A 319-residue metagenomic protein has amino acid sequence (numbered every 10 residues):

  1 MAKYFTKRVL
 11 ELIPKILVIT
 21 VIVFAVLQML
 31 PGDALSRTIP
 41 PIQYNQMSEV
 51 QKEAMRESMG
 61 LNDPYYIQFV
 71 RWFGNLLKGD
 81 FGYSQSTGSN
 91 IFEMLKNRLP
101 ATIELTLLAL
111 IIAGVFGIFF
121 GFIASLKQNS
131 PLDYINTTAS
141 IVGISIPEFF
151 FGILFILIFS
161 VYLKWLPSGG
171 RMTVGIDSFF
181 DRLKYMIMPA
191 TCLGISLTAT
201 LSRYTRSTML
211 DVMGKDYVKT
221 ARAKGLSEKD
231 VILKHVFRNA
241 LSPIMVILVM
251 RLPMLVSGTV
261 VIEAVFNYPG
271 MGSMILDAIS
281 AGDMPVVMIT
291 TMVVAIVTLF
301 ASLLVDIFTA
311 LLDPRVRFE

Functional and structural regions predicted by a protein language model:
A2-F24: Hydrophobic secretory-pathway targeting helix
A2-K3, L99-L132, I176-E319: Alpha-helical transmembrane segments of integral membrane proteins, especially multi-pass inner/plasma-membrane
L10-P14, V18, Y65, L107 (+1 more regions): Membrane-interface helix starts
I16-V70, L163-D181: Hydrophobic alpha-helical transmembrane segments of membrane transport/permease proteins and related membrane-embedded
V18, I22, V26, F116 (+6 more regions): Alpha-helical membrane-inserting segments
V23-L27, G32, G152, I156-S160 (+5 more regions): Juxtamembrane/transmembrane-helix interface segments of polytopic membrane transporters
L61-I118: An internal, D/E-rich "acidic patch" concept
T137-T200: Membrane-water interface segments at transmembrane-helix boundaries in multipass membrane proteins
